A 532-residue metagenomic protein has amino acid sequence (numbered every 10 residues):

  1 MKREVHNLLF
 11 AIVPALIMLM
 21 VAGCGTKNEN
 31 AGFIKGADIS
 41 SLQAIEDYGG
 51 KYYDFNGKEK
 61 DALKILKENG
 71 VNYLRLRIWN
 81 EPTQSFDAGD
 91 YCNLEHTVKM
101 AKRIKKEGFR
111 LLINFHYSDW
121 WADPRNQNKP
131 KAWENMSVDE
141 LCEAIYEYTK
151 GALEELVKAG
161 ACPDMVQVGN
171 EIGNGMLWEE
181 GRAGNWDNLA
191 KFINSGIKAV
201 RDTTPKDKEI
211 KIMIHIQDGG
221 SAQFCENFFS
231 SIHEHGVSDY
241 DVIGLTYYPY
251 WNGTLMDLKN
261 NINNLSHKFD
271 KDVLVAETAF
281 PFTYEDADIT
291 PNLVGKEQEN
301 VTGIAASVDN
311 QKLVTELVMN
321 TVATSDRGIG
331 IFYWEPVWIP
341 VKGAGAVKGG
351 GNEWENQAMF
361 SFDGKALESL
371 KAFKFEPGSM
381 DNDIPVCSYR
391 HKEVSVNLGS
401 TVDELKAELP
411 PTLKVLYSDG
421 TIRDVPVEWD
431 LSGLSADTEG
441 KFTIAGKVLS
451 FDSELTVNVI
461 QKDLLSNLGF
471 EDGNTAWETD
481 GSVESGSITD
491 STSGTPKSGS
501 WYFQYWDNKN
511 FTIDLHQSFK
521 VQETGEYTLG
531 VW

Functional and structural regions predicted by a protein language model:
A31-I39, I460-E484: Extracellular carbohydrate-recognition regions
A37, K102, F470, I513-W532: Extra-cytoplasmic beta-strand recognition segments
N56, D61-L63, P205-K211, Q223-N300 (+3 more regions): Glycoside hydrolase catalytic-domain groove-lining segments
K58-A122, P130, N185-I210, L258-K268: Aromatic-lined substrate-binding rim segments of carbohydrate-active enzymes
D61, E471-K509: Extracellular glycan-recognition surfaces and repeat-rich motifs
N93-H96, D123-H233, S238, G253-I262 (+2 more regions): Active-site cleft segment of glycoside hydrolase catalytic domains centered on the general acid/base Glu
N264, T283-L317, T321, D326-R327 (+1 more regions): Aromatic-rich peripheral "rim/lid" segments of glycoside hydrolase catalytic domains that contact and position glycan
D419-V457: Serine/threonine-rich, repeat-prone extracellular segments and beta-strand-based repeat modules of secreted/surface
